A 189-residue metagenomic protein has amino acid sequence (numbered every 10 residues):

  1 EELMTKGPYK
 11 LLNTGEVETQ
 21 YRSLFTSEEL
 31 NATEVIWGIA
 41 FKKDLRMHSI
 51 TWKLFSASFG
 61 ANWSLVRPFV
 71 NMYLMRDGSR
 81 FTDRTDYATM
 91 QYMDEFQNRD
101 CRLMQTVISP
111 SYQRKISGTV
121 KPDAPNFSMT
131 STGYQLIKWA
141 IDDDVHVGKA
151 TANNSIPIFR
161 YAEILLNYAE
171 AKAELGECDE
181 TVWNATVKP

Functional and structural regions predicted by a protein language model:
E1-P122: An aromatic- and glycine-enriched ligand-binding surface/loop that stacks and positions planar moieties
M93-P189: C-terminal substrate/ligand-recognition segments
